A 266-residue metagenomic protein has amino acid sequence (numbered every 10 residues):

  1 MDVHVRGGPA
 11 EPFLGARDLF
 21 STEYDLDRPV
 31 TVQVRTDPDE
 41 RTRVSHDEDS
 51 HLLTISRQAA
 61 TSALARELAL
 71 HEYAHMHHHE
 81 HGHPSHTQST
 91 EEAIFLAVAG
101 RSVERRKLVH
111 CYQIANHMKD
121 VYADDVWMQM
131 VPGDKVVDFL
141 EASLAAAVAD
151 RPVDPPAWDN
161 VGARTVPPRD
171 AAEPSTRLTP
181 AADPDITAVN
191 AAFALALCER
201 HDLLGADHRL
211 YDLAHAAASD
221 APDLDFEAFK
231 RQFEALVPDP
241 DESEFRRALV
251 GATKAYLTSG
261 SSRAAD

Functional and structural regions predicted by a protein language model:
M1-D49, A60-S62, V109-C111, L257 (+1 more regions): Auxiliary, metal-adjacent structural segments of Zn-dependent hydrolase domains
S50-T54, R101-V103: Glycine-rich, often proline-containing surface loops adjacent to acidic residues and nearby aromatics that form
L53-A69: Short pre-active-site segment immediately N-terminal to the catalytic Zn-binding motif
A63, H78-Q113: Post-HEXXH active-site segment of zinc metalloproteases
L68, E72-E80: Catalytic glutamate of the conserved HExxH
H79-T87, V126-F139: Short, solvent-exposed secondary-structure capping/transition elements
Y112-G133: An active-site-proximal "capping" alpha-helix that borders the catalytic cofactor pocket
D134-D266: Pan-zinc metallopeptidase signature
